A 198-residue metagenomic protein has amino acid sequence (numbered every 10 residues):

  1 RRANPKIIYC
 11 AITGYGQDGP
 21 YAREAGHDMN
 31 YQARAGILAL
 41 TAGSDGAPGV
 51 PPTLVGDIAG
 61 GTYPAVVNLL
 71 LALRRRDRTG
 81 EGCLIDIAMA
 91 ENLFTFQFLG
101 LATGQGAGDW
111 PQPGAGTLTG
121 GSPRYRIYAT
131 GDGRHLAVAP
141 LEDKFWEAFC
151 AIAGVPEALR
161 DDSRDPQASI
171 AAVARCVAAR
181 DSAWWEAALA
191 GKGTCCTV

Functional and structural regions predicted by a protein language model:
R1-P140: Active-site-adjacent "lid/gating" segments in soluble enzymes
T119, P123-V198: Aromatic-enriched alpha-helical interface/lid elements that frame and gate functional surfaces
